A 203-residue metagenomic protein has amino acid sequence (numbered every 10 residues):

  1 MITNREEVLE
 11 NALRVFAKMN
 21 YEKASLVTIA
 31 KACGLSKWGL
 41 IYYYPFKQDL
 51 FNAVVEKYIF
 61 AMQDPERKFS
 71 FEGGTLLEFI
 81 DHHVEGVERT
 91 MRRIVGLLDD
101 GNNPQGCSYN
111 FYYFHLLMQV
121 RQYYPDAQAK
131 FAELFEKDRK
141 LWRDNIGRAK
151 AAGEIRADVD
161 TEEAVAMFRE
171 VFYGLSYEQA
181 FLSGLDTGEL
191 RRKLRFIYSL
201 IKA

Functional and structural regions predicted by a protein language model:
E7, N11, V15-K57, A61: Helix-turn-helix
N11-M19, P65, L117, M167 (+1 more regions): Solvent-exposed, amphipathic alpha-helical segments
P45-D49, F71-G74, M118-D126, E136 (+1 more regions): Residues in soluble alpha-helical coiled-coils and helical-bundle/repeat scaffolds
K47, V54, Y58, M62 (+5 more regions): Hydrophobic/aromatic residues within well-ordered alpha-helical segments
R67-S108, T161, V165-F168, R191: Hydrophobic alpha-helical connector segments
N103, Q128-E136, K150-I197: Hydrophobic/aromatic-rich alpha-helical bundle segments in the mid-to-C-terminal region
P104-H115, R121, P125-A151: Amphipathic alpha-helical packing segments from all-alpha helical-bundle domains
N145, F196-A203: C-terminal alpha-helix
